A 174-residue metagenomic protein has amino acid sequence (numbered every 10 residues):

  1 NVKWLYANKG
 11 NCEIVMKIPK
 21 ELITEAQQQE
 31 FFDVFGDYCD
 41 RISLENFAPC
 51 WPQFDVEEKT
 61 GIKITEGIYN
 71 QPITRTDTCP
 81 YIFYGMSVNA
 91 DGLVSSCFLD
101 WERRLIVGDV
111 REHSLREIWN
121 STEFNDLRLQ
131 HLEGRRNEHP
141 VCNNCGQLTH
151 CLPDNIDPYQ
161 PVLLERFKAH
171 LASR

Functional and structural regions predicted by a protein language model:
N1-I64: Conserved AdoMet/S-adenosylmethionine-binding subsite of the radical SAM
Q53-N70, L164-L171: Charged, glycine/proline-rich intrinsically disordered loops and linkers
Y69-P72, G92: Short secondary-structure boundary micro-motifs
R75-D77: Nucleotide-sugar-dependent
P80-I82: Short, small/polar residue-rich loop motifs at catalytic or cofactor-binding pockets
V88-N89: Short, acidic, Ser/Thr-enriched surface-loop or helix-capping motifs
V94, L99-R174: Flexible mid-to-C-terminal extensions adjoining Fe-S/redox cofactors in radical SAM and related proteins
